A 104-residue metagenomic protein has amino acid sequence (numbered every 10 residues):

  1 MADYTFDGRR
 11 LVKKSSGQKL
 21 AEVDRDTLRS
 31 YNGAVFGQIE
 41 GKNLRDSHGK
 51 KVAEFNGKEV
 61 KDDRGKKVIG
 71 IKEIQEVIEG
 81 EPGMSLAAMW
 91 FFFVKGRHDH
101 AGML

Functional and structural regions predicted by a protein language model:
M1-L20, D24-D26, A34, G41-K42 (+1 more regions): Long terminal segments
